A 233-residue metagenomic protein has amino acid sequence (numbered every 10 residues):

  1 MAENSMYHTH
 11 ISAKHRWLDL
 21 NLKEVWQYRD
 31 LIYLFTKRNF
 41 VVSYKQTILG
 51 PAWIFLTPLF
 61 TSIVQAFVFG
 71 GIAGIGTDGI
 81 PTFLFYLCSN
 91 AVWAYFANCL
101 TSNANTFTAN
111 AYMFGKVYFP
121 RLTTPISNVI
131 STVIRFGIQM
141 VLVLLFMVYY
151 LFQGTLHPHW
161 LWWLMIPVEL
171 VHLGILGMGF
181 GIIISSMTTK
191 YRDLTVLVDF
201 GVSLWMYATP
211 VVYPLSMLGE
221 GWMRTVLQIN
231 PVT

Functional and structural regions predicted by a protein language model:
M1-T233: Hydrophobic transmembrane alpha-helices and immediately adjacent juxtamembrane helices of multi-pass inner-membrane
